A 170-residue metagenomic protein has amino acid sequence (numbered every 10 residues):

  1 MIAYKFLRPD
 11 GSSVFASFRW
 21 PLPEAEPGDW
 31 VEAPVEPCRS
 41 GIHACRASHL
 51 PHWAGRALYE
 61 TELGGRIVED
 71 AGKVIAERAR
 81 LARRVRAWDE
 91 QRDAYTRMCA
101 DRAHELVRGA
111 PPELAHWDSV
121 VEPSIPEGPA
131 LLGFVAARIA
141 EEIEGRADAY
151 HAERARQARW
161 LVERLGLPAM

Functional and structural regions predicted by a protein language model:
M1-M170: Short, glycine-biased loop/turn motifs at secondary-structure junctions and in low-complexity Ser/Thr/Pro-rich termini
